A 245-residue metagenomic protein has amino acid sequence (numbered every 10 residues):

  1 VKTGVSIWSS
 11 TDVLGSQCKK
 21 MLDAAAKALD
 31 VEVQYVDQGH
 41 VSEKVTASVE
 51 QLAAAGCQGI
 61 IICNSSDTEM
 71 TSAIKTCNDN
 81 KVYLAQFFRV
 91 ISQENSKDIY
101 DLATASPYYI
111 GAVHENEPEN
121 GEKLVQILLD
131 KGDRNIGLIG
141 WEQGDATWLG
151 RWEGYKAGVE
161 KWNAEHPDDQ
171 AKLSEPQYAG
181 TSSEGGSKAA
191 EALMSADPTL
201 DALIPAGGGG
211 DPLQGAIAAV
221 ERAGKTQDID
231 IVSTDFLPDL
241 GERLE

Functional and structural regions predicted by a protein language model:
V1-E245: A residue-level marker of the well-folded mature domains of exported/periplasmic proteins
